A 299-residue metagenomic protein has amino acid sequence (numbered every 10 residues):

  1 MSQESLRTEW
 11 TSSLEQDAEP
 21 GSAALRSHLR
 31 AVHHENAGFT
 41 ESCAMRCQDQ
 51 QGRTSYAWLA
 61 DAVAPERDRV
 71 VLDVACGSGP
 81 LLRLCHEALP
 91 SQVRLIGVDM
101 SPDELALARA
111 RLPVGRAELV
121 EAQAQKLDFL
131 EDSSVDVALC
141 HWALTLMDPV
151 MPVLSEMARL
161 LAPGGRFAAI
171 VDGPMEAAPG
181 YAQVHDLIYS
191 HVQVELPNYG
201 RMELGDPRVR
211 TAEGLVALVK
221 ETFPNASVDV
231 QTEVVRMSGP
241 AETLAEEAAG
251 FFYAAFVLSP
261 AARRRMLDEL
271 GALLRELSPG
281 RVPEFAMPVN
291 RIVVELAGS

Functional and structural regions predicted by a protein language model:
E4-Q48, T222, S227-R281: C-terminal helical/coil "lid" or tail adjacent to the Rossmann-like core of SAM-dependent
Q50-R67, L84: Conserved alpha-helix/loop element of class I SAM-dependent methyltransferases that forms part of the SAM/SAH-binding
V70-L127: Class I SAM-dependent methyltransferase SAM/SAH-binding core
A88, V153-P163, I170: Conserved helix-to-beta-strand junction in the class I
Q125, F129-V137: A short acidic, Gly/Pro-enriched loop at the edge of an enzyme's catalytic core that lines a small-molecule cofactor
V137-V150: A short SAM/SAH-binding and catalytic strip from SAM-dependent methyltransferases
M151, R166-V235: Conserved catalytic/acceptor-binding region of the Class I
T222-P224, V289-S299: Core SAM-dependent methyltransferase catalytic element
